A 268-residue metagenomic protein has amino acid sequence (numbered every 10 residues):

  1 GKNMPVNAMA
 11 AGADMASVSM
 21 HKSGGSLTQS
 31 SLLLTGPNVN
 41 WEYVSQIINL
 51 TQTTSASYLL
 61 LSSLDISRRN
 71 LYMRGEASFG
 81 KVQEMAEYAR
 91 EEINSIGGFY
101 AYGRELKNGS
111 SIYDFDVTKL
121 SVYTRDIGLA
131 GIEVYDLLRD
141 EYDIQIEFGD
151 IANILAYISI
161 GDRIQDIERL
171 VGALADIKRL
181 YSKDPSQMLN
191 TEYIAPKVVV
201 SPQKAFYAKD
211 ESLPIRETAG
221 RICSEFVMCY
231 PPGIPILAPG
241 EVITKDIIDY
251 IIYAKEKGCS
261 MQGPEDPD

Functional and structural regions predicted by a protein language model:
G1-G103: Conserved PLP-enzyme active-site core in the AAT-like
N94-G263: Conserved C-terminal alpha-helix-loop-beta "cap" of PLP-dependent enzymes that closes/shapes the active-site mouth
P264-D268: Short, intrinsically disordered, charge-balanced linker/junction segments flanking boundaries in proteins
